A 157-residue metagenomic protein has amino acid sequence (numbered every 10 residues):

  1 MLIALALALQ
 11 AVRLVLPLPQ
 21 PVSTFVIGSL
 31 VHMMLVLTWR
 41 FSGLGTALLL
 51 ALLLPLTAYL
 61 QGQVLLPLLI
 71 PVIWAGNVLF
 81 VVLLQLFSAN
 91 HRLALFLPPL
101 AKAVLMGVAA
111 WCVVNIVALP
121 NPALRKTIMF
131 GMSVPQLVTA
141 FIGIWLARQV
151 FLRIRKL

Functional and structural regions predicted by a protein language model:
M1-L157: Loop-helix junctions at membrane interfaces
